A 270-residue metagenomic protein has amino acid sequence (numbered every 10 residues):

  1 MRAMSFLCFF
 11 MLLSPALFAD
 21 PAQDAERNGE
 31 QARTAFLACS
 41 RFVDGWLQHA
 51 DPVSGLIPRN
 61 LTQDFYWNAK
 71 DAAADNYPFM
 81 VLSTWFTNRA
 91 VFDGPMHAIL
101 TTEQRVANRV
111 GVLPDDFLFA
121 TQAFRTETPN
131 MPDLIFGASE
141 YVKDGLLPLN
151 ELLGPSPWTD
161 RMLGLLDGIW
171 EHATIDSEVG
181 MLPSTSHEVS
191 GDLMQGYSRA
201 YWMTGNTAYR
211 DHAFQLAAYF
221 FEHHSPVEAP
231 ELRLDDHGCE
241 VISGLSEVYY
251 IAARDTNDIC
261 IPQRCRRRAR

Functional and structural regions predicted by a protein language model:
S5-P15: Bacterial N-terminal signal peptides
A19-R270: Glycan-recognition and catalytic cores of secretory/periplasmic carbohydrate-active enzymes
